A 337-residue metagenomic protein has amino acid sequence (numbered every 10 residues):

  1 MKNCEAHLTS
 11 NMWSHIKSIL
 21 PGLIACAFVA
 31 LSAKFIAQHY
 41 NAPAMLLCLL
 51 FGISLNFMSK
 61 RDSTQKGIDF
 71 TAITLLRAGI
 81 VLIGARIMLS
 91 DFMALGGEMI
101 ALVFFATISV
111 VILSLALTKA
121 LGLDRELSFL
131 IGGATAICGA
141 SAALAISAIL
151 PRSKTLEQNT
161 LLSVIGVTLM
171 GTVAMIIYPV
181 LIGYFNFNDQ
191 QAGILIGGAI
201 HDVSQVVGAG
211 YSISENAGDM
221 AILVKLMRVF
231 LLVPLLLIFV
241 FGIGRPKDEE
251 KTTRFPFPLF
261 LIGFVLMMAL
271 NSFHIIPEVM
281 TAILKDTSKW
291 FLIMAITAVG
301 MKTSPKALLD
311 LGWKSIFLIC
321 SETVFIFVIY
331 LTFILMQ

Functional and structural regions predicted by a protein language model:
K2-I73, L82-D91, P234-K289, A295-G312 (+2 more regions): Structural signature of multi-pass alpha-helical membrane transport proteins
C26-A27, I73-I87, G132-A145, T168-G171 (+4 more regions): Small-residue-rich segments of transmembrane alpha-helices in multi-pass membrane proteins, especially helix faces
Q38-F51, I73-L75, L95-I108, G133-T135 (+3 more regions): Structural signature of hydrophobic alpha-helical transmembrane segments
S59-R61, A120-L127, A148-L161, Y184-Q191 (+3 more regions): Juxtamembrane helix-boundary/capping and inter-helix hinge elements in multi-pass membrane proteins
G79-R125, A148-G166, G312: Helix-loop-helix hairpins and the membrane-proximal interhelical loops of multi-pass alpha-helical transport proteins
A101-T135, A174-N186, L309-Q337: Transmembrane alpha-helices that form the ion-translocation and gating core of multi-pass ion transport proteins
R125-V173, Q191-S214, T287: Alpha-helical membrane segments and immediately flanking helix-loop junctions that form or couple to the substrate/ion
G210-E250: Oxyanion-binding "anion nests"
